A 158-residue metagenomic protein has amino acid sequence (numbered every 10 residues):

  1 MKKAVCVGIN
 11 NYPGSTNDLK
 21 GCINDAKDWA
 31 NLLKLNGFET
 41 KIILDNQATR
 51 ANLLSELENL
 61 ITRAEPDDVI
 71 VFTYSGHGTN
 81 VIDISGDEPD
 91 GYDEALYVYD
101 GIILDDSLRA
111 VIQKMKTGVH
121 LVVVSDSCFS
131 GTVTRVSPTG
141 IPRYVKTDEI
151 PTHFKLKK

Functional and structural regions predicted by a protein language model:
M1-D90: Boundary/activation segment at the start of structured domains
R50-S75, T79-G140, L156: Caspase-like (clan CD) cysteine peptidase catalytic core
T139-K158: Mobile, glycine-enriched helix-loop/loop "lid" segments at the mouths of ligand-binding/catalytic clefts that gate
